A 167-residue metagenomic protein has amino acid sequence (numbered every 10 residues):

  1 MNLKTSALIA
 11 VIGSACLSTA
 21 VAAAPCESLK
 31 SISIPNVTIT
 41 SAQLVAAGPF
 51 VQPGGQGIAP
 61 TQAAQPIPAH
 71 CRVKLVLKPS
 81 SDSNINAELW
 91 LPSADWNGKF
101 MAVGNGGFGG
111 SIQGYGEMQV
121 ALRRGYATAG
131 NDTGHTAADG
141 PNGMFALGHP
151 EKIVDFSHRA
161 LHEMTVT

Functional and structural regions predicted by a protein language model:
M1-N2, S83: Residues that act as N-cap/strand-start positions at coil-to-secondary-structure junctions
N2-V21: Gram-negative bacterial Sec-dependent N-terminal signal peptides
A22-G98, Y115: Catalytic-loop region of hydrolases
K30-I34, G104, G109: Sec-exported extracytoplasmic/periplasmic mature domains
I39-A42, V73-L75, A87-L89, G104 (+3 more regions): Generic structural hydrophobic/aromatic packing signal, biased to beta-strands
N97, N105-V166: Cap/lid segment of the alpha/beta-hydrolase catalytic domain
